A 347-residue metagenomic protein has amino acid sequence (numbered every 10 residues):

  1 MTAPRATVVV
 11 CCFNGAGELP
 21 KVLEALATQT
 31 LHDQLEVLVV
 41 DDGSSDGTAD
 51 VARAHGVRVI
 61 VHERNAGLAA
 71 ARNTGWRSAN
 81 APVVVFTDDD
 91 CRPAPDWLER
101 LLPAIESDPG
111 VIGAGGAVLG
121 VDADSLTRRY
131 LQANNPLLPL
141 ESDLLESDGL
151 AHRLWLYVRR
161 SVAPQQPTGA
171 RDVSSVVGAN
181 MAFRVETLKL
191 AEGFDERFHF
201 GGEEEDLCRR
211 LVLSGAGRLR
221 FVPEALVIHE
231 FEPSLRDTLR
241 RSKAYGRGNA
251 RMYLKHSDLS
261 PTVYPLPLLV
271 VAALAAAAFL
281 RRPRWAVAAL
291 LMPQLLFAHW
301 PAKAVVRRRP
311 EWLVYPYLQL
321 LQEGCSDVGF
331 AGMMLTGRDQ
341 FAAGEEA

Functional and structural regions predicted by a protein language model:
N14-T28: Short, well-formed alpha-helical segments that are part of the catalytic scaffolds of diverse glycosyltransferases
A25, H32, D41-A49, R64 (+1 more regions): A conserved acidic beta->alpha catalytic loop
A49-S78: Conserved donor nucleotide-binding strand/loop of the catalytic core
V84: Short aromatic/hydrophobic "clamp" motif used to bind/position activated sugar donors
D96-D143: Conserved donor NDP-sugar-binding/catalytic core segment of glycosyltransferases
N134-V173: Short, flexible, basic/aromatic active-site loop/helix in glycosyltransferases
S174-F183, T187-E192, R197-A225: A short, conserved alpha-helix in the catalytic core of glycosyltransferases
L219-M334: Active-site-adjacent helix/loop segment of glycosyltransferases that harbors family-specific signature motifs
